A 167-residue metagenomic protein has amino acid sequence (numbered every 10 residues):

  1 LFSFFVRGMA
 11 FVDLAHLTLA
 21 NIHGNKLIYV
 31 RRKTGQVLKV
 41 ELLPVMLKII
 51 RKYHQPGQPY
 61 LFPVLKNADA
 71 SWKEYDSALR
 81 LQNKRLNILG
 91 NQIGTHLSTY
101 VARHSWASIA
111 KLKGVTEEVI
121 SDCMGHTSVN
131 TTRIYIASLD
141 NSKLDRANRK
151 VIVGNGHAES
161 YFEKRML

Functional and structural regions predicted by a protein language model:
S3-G24, E118: Short, charged phosphate-coordinating catalytic segments
H16-K52: Conserved tyrosine-mediated DNA breakage-rejoining catalytic core shared by Y-recombinases
A20-I28, T95-H96, V115-I134, F162-L167: Short, polar N-cap/turn motifs at the start of nucleic acid-interacting alpha helices
R31-G35, M124-R149: Catalytic-site neighborhood detector that most strongly recognizes the C-terminal catalytic loop/helix of tyrosine
L43-T95: Active-site/catalytic core of tyrosine-dependent DNA strand-transfer enzymes
Q58, V64-W72, K150-L167: C-terminal secondary-structure termini that scaffold catalytic or DNA-interacting sites
N83-D122: Short, basic (Lys/Arg/His-rich) helix/loop patches that form interaction surfaces in the mid-to-C-terminal regions
